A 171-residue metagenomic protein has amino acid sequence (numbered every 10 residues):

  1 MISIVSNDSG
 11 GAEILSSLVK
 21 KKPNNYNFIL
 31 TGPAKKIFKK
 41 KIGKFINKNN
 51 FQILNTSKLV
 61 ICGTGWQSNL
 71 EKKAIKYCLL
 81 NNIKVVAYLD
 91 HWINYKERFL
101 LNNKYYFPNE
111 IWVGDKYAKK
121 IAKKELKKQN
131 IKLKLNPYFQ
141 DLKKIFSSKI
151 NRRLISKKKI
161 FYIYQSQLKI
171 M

Functional and structural regions predicted by a protein language model:
S3-F146, I163-L168: Active-site and donor-binding regions of nucleotide-sugar-utilizing enzymes
I145-K157: Short, surface-exposed amphipathic charged segments that create phosphate/polyanion-binding patches used for binding
L154-M171: Conserved donor-binding/catalytic core segment of Leloir-type glycosyltransferases
